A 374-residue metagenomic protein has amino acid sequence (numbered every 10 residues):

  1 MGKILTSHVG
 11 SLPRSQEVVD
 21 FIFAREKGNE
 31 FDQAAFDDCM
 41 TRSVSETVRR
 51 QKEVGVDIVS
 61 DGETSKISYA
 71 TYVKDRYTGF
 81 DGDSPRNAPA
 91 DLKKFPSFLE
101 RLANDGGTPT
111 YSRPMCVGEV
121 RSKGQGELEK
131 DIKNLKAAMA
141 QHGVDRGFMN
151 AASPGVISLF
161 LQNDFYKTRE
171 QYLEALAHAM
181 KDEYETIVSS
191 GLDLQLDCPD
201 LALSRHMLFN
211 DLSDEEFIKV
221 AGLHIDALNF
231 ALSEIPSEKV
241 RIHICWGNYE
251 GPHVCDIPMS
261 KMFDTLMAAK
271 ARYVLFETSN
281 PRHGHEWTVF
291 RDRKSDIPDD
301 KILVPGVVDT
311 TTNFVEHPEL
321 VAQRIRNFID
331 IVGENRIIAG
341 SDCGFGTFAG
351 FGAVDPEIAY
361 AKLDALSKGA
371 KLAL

Functional and structural regions predicted by a protein language model:
M1-L374: Domain-level signal for soluble alpha/beta catalytic cores
